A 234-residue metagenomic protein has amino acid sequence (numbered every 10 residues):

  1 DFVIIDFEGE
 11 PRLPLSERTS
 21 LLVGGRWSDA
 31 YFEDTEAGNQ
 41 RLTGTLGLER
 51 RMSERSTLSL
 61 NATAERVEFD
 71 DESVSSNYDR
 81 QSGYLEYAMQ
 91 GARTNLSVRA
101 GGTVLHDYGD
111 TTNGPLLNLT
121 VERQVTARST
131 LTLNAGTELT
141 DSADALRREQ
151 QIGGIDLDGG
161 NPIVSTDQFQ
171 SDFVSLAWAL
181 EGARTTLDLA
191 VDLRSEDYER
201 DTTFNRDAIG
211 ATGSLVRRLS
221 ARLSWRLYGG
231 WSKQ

Functional and structural regions predicted by a protein language model:
D1-Q234: Gram-negative and organellar
